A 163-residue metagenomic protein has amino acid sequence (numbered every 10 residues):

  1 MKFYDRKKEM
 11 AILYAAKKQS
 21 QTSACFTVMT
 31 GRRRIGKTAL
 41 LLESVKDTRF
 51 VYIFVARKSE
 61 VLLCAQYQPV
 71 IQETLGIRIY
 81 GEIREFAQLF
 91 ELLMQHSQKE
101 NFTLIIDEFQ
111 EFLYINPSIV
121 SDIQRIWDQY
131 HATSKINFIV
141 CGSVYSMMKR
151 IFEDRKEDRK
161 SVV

Functional and structural regions predicted by a protein language model:
M1-V163: Phosphate-binding site recognition
